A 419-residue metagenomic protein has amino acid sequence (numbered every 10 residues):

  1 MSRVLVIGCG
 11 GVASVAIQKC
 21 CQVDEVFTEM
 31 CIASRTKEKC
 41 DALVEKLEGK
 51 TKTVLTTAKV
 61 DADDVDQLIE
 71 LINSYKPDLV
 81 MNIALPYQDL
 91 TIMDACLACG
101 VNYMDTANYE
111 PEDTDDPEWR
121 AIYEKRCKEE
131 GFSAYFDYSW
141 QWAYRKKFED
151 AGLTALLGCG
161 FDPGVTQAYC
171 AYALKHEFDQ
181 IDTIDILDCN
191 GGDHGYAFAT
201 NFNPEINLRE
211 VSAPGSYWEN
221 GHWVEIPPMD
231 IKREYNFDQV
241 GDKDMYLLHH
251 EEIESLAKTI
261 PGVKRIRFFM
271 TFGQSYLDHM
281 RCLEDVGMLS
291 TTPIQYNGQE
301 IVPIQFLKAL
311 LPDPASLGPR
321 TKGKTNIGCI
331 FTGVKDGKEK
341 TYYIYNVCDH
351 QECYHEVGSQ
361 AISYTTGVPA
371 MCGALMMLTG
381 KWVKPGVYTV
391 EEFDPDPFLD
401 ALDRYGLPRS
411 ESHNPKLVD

Functional and structural regions predicted by a protein language model:
C9-G10: Glycine-rich Rossmann-fold phosphate-binding loop(s) that bind the pyrophosphate of adenine dinucleotide cofactors
A13-S14: N-terminal Rossmann-fold NAD(P) dinucleotide-binding loop
R35-K39: Helix N-cap at the beta1-alpha1 junction of Rossmann-like dinucleotide-binding domains, i.e., the first residues
K50-D64: Rossmann-fold cofactor-recognition segment
D61-P77, Q88: Conserved Rossmann-fold cofactor-binding substructure of NAD(P)-dependent oxidoreductases
I72, D78-M81, Y103-M104: N-terminal Rossmann-like NAD(P) cofactor-binding module of classical short-chain dehydrogenase/reductase
A107-L153: Rossmann-fold NAD(P)-binding glycine/threonine-rich loop
K175-D419: C-terminal catalytic/substrate-binding lobe primarily of soluble NAD(P)-dependent oxidoreductases
